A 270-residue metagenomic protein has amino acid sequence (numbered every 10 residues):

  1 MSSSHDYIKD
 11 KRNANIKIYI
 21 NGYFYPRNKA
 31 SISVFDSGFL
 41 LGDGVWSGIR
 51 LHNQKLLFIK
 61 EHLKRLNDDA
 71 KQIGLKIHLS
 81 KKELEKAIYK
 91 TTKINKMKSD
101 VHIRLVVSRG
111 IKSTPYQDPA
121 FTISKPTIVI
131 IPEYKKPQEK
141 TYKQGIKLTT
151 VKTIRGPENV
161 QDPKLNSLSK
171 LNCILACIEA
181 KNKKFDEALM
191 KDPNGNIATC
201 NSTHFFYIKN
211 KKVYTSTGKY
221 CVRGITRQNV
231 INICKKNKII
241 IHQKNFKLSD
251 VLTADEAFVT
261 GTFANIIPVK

Functional and structural regions predicted by a protein language model:
M1-L189, P193-N194, V222, R227 (+1 more regions): Conserved alpha/beta cores of soluble small-molecule-handling proteins
L189, N196-G218, R223: Glycine- and Gly-Pro-enriched alpha-helical subdomains that act as flexible, kink-prone "lid/hinge" or packing modules
